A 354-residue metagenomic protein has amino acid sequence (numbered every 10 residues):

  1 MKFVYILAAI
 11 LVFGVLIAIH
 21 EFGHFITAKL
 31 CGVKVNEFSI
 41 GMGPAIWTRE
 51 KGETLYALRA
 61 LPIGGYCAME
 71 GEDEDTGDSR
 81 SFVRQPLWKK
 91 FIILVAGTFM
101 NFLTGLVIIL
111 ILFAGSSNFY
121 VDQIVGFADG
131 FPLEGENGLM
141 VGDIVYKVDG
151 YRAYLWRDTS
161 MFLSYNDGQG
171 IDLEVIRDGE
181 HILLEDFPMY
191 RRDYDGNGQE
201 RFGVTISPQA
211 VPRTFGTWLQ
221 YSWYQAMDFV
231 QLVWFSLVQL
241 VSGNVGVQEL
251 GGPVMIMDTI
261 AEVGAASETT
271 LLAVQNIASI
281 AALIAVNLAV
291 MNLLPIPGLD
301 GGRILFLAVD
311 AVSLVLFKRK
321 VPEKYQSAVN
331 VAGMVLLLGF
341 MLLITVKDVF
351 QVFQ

Functional and structural regions predicted by a protein language model:
M1-C31, Q248, M255-A278: Long, highly hydrophobic alpha-helical transmembrane signal-anchor segments
V4-D78, M291-L299, I304-A311: Small-residue-rich helix-interface/hinge motifs
A8, L30, T54-A57, L61-D129 (+1 more regions): Internal alpha-helical transmembrane segments
F13-I17, A68, N101, L283-L293 (+1 more regions): Alpha-helical transmembrane segments of multi-pass membrane proteins
H20, L58, L133, G142-V145 (+7 more regions): Terminal peptide-recognition signature
S81, Q85, A128, P188-L288 (+2 more regions): Functional transmembrane alpha-helices
G135-W156: Conserved PDZ fold ligand-binding element
M140, Y146, F162-Q199: PDZ-domain C-terminal substructure recognizer with occasional recognition of PDZ-binding tails
